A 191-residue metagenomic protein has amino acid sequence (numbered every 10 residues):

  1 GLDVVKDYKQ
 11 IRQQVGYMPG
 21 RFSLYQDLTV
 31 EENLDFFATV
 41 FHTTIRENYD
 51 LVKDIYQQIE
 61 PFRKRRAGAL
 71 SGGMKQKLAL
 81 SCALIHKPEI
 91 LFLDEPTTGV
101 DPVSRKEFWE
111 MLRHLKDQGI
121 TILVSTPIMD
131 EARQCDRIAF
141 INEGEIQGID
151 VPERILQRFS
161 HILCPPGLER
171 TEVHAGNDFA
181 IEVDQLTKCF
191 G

Functional and structural regions predicted by a protein language model:
R66-L70: Conserved ABC ATPase signature
L80: Hydrophobic anchor residue at the start of the ABC signature
K87: Conserved catalytic motifs of ABC-family nucleotide-binding domains
L91-D94: Catalytic Walker B motif of ABC-type/P-loop ATPase nucleotide-binding domains
I149-D150: ABC ATPase "signature
